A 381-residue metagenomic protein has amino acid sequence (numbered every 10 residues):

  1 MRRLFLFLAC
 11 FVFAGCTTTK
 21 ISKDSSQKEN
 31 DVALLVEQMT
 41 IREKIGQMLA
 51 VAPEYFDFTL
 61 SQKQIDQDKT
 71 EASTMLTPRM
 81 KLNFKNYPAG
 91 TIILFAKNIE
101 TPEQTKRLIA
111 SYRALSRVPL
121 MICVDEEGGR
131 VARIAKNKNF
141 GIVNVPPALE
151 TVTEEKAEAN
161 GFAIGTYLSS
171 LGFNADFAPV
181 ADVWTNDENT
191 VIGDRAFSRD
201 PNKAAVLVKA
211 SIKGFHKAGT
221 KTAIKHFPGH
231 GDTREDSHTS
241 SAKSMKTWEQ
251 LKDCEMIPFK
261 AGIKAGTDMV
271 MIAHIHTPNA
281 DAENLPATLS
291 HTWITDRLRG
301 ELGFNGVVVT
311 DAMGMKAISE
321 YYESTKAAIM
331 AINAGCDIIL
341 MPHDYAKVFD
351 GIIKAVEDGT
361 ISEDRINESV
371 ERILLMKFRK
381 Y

Functional and structural regions predicted by a protein language model:
M1-L4: Positively charged n-region of N-terminal signal peptides that target proteins for export
A14-G15: C-terminal motif of bacterial Sec signal peptides marking the signal peptidase cleavage site
K28-F58: Mature N-terminal segment immediately following signal peptide/propeptide cleavage in secreted/periplasmic
Q47, P88-G90, R117-L120, F173-N174 (+5 more regions): Short, well-ordered coil/turn segments that N-cap beta-strands
E54-L76, L82-L207, H226, G231-M245 (+2 more regions): Enzymes and membrane/adaptor proteins characterized by extended Gly/Ser/Thr/Asp/Glu-rich, aromatic-dotted
G262-A282, G306: Oxyanion-binding "anion nests"
E357-Y381: Mid-to-C-terminal alpha-helical segments outside catalytic/metal-binding sites
